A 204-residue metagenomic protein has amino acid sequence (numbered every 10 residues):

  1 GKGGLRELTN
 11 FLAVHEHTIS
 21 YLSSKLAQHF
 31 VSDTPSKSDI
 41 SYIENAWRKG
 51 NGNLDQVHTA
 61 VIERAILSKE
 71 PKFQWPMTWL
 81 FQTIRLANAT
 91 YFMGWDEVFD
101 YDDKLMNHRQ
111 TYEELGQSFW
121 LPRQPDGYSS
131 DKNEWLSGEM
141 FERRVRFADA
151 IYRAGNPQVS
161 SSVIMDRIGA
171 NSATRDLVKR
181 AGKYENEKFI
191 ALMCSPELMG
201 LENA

Functional and structural regions predicted by a protein language model:
G1-H15: Short, functional "switch" segments adjacent to catalytic/cofactor/reactive centers
H15, I19, S23-G50, D55-A204: Flexible, low-complexity segments enriched for small/polar residues
